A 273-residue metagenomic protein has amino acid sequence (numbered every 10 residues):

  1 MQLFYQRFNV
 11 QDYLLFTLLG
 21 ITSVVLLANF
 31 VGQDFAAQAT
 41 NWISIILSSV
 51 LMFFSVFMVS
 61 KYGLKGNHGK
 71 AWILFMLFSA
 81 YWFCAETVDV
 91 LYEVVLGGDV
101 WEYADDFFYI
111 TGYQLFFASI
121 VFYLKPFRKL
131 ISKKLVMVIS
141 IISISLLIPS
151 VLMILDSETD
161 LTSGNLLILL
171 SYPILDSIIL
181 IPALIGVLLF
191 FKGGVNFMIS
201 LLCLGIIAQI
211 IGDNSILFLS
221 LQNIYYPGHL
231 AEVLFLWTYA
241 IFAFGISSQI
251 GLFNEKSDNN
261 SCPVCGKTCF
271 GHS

Functional and structural regions predicted by a protein language model:
M1-S273: Polytopic alpha-helical membrane-helix bundles and their juxtamembrane interface segments in multi-pass membrane
